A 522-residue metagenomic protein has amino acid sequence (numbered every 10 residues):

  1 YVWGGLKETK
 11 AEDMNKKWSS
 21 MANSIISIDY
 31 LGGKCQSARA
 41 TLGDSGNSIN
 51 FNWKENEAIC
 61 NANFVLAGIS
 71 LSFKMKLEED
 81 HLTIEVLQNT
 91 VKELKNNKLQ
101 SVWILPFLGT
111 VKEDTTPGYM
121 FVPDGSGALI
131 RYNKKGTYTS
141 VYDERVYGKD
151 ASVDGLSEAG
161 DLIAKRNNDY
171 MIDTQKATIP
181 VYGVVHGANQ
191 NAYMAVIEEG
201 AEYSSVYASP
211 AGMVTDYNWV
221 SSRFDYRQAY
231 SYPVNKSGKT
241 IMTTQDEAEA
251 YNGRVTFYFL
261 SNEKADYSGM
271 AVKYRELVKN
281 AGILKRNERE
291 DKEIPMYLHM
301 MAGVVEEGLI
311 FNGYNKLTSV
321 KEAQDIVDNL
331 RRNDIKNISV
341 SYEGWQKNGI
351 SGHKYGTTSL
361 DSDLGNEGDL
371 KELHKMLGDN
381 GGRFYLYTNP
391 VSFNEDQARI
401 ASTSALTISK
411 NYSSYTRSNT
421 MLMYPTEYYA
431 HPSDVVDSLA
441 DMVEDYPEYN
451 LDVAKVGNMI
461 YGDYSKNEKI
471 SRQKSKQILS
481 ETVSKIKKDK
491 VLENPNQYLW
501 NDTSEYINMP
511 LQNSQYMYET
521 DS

Functional and structural regions predicted by a protein language model:
Y1-L317, Q324-I338: Carbohydrate-recognition beta-sandwich/jelly-roll modules in extracellular/periplasmic carbohydrate-active proteins
K74, N262, F311-T318, E322 (+3 more regions): Conserved aromatic-histidine-acidic binding/catalytic patches
D266-Y267, K273, L277-V278, S319-E322 (+2 more regions): An active-site-proximal structural segment forming one wall of the substrate-binding cleft that immediately precedes
N337-S522: Aromatic- and carboxylate-enriched substrate-binding clefts and catalytic-loop regions of carbohydrate-active enzymes
